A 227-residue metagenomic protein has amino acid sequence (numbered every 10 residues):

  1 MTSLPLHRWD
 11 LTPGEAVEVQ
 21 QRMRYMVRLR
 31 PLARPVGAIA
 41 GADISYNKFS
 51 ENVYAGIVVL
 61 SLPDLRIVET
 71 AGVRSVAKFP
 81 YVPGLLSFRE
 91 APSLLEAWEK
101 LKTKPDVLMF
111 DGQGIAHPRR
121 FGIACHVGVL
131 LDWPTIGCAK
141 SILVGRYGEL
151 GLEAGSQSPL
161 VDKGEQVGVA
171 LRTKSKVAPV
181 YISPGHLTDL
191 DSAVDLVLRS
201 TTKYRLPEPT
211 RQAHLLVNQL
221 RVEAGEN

Functional and structural regions predicted by a protein language model:
T2-V27, A91-P92, E96, K102 (+2 more regions): C-terminal binding/interaction regions
M26-P35: A short acidic-Thr-Gly-centered motif at the start of a beta-strand
G37-N47: Two-metal-ion RNase H-like nuclease active-site motif
F49, A116-R119, L143-Y147: Short, well-ordered, mixed-charge alpha-helical segments that flank or form enzyme active sites
F49-K104: A glycine-rich, hydrophobic loop/mini-helix early in the fold
Y81-L85, D111-P118, V177-P184: Flexible, glycine/proline-enriched loop segments at strand-loop-helix junctions that form or flank small-ligand binding
L95-V127, L131-W133: Catalytic-site beta-strand/loop segments enriched in glycine and acidic/polar residues
P134-A139: Short hydrophobic alpha-helical runs that function as membrane-insertion/retention elements
